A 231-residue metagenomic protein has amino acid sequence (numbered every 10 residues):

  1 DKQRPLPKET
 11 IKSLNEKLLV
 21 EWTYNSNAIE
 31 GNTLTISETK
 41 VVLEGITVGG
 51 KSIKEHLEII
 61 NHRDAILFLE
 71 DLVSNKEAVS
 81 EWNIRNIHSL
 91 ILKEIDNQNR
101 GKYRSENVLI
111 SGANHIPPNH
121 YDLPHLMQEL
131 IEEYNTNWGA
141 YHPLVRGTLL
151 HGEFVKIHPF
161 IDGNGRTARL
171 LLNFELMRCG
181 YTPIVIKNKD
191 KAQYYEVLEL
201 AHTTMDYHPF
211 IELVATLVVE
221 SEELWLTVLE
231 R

Functional and structural regions predicted by a protein language model:
D1-D162, R166-R231: FIC/Doc superfamily catalytic core
